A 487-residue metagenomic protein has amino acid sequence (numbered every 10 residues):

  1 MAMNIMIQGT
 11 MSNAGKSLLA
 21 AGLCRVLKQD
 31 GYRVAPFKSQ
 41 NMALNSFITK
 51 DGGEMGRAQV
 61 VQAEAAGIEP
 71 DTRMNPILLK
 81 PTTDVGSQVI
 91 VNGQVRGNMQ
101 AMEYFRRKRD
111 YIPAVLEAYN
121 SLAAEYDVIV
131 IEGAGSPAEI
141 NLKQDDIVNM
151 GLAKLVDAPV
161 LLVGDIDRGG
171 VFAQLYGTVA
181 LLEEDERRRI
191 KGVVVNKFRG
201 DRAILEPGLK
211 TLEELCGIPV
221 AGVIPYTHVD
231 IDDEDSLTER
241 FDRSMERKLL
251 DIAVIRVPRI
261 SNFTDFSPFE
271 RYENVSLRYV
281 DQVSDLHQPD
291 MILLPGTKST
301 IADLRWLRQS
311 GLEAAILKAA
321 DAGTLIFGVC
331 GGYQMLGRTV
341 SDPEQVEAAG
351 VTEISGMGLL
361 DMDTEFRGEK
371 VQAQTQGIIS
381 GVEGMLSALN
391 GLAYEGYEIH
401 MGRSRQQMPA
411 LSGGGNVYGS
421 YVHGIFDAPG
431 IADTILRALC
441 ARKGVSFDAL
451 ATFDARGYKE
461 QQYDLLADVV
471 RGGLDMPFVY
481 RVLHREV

Functional and structural regions predicted by a protein language model:
A2-A320, L325, D342, G368-E369 (+1 more regions): Flexible phosphate-sensing "switch/lid" loops adjacent to ATP/NTP-binding sites across phosphate-transfer
C330: Catalytic nucleophile serine of serine hydrolases, specifically the conserved "nucleophile elbow" pentapeptide
G337-L392: A conserved active-site-flanking secondary-structure segment within enzyme catalytic domains
